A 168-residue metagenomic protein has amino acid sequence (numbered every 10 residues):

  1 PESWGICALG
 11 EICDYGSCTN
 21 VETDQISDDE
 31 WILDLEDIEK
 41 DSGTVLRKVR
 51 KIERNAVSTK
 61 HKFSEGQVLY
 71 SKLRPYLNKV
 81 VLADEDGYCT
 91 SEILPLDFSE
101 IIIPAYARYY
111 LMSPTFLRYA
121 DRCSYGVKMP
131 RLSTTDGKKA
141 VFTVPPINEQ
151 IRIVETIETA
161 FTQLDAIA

Functional and structural regions predicted by a protein language model:
P1-N20, T143, I147-E155, T159-A168: Non-catalytic DNA-recognition/assembly elements of restriction-modification systems
E2-T44, A56-T59, Y76-K79: Low-complexity, Lys/Gly-biased intrinsically disordered segments
C7, G43, D86, T135 (+1 more regions): Short acidic (Asp/Glu) and glycine-rich catalytic loops that position anionic groups and cofactors
K51-I52: Short loop/turn motifs at secondary-structure junctions and domain boundaries
S58-H61, E65-F116, D121, G126 (+1 more regions): A short beta-sheet element
